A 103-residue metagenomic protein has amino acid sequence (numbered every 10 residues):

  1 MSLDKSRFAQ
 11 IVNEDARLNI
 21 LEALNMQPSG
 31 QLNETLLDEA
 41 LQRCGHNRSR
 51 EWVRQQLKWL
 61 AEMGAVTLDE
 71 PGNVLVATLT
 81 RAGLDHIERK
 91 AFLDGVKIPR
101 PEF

Functional and structural regions predicted by a protein language model:
M1-Q31: Short alpha-helical segments that sit at the start of domains
G30-A40: Short acidic, hydrophobic short linear motifs in intrinsically disordered regions
D38-R48: Short helix-coil junctions and helix-kink-helix linkers
E39, Q55, D85: DNA-binding alpha-helical recognition surfaces that contact promoter or target DNA
N47-E62: Short amphipathic alpha-helical interaction segments
A61-P71: A short, conserved structural fragment
N73-L79: Minor-groove-contacting beta-hairpin "wing" of winged helix-turn-helix DNA-binding domains
R81-F103: Short, amphipathic alpha-helical interaction segments positioned at domain boundaries
